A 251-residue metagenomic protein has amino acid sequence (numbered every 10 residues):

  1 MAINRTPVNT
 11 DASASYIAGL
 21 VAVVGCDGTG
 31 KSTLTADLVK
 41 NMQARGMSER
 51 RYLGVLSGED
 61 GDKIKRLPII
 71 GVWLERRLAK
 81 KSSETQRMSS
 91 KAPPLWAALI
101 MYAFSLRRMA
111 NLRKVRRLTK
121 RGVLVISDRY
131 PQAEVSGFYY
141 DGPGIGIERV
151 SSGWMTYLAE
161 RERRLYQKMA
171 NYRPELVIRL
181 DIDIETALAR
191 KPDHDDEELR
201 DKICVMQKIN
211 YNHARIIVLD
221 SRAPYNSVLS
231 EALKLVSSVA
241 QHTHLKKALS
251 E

Functional and structural regions predicted by a protein language model:
M1-L20: Extreme N-terminal, non-catalytic leader segments that precede Walker-type/kinase nucleotide-binding cores
V23: Hydrophobic anchor at the beta1->P-loop junction of P-loop NTPases
C26: P-loop (Walker A) phosphate-binding loop of NTP-binding proteins
K31: Conserved lysine of the Walker
A36-P94: N-terminal phosphate/diphosphate-binding loop that engages ATP/GTP or pyrophosphate donors across diverse enzyme folds
I100-V123: Phosphate-binding/switch loop-helix module in NTP-utilizing enzymes
R129-K208: A glycine- and Lys/Arg-enriched "phosphate-lid" helix/loop adjacent to the NTP-binding pocket of small-molecule kinases
I184-E251: NTP-dependent small-molecule kinase module
